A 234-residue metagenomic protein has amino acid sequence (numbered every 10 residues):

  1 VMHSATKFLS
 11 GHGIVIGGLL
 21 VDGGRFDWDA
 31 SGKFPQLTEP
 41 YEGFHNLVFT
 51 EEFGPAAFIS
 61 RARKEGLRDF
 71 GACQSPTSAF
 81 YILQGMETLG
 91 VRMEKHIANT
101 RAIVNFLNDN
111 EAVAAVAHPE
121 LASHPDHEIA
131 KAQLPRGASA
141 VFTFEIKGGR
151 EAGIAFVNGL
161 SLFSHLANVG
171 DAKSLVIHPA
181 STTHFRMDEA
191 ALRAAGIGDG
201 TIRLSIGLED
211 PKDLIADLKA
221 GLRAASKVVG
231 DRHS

Functional and structural regions predicted by a protein language model:
H3-T6: Short beta->alpha connector loops at strand-helix junctions that form conserved, small/polar/Pro-enriched
L9-V141, E145-S174: Active-site C-terminal subdomain of aminotransferase-like
R92, N158, S174-S234: PLP-dependent enzyme catalytic core of the Aspartate aminotransferase-like
